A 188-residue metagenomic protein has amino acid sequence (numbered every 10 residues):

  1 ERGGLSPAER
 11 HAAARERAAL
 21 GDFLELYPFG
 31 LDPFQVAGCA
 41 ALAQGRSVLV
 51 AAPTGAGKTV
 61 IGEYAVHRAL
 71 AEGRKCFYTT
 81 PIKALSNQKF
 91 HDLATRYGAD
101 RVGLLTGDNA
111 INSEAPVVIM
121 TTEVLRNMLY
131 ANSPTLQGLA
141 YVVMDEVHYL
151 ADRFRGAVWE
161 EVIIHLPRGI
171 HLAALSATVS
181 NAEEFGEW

Functional and structural regions predicted by a protein language model:
E1-A40, Q44-S47: Helicase-associated low-complexity/disordered flanking segments
P28-W188: Conserved P-loop/Walker A NTP-binding site and adjacent catalytic elements of P-loop NTPases
